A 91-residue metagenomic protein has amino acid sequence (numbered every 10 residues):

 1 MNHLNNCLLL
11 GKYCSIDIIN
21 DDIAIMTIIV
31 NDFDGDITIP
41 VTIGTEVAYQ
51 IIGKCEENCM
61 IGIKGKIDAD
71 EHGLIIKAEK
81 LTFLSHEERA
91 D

Functional and structural regions predicted by a protein language model:
M1-D91: OB-fold and OB-like single-stranded nucleic-acid-recognition modules and their adjacent interaction interfaces
